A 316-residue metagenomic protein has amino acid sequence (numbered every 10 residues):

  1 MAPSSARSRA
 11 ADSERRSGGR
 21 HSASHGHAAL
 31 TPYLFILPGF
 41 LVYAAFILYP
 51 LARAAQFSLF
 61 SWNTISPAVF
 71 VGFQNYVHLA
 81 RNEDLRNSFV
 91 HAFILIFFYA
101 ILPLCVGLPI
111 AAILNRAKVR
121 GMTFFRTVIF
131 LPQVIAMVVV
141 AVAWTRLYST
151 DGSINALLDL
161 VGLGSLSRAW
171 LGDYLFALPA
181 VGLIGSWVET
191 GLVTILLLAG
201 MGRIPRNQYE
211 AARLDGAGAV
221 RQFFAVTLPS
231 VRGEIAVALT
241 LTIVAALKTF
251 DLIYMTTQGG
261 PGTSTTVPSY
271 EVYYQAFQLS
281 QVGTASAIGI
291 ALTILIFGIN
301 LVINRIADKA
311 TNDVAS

Functional and structural regions predicted by a protein language model:
M1-H27: Short, Lys/Arg-rich, polar N-terminal cytosolic tail immediately upstream of the first transmembrane signal-anchor
A28-S316: A structural signal for multi-pass alpha-helical bundles of membrane permease subunits that mediate small-molecule
